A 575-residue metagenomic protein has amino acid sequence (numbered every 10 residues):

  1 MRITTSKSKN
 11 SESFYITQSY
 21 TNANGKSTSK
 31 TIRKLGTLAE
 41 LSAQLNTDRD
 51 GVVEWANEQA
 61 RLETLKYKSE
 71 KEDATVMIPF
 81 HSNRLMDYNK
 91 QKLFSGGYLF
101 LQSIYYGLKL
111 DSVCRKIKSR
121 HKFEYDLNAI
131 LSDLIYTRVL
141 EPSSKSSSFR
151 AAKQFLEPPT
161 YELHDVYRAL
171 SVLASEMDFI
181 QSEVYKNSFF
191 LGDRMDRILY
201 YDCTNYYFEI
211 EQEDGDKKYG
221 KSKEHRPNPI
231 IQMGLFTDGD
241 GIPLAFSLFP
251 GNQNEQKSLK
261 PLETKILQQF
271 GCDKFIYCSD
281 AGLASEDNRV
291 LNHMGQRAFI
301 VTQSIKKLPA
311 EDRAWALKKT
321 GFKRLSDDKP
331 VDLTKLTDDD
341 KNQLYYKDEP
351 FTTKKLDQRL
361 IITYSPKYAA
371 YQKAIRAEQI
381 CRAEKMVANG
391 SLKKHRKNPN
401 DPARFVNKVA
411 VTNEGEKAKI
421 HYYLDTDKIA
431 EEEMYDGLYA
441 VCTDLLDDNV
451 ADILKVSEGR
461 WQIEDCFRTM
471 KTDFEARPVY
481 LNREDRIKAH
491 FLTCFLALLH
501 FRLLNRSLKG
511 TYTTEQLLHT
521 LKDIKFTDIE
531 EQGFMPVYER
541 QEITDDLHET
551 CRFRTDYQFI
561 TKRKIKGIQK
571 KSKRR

Functional and structural regions predicted by a protein language model:
M1-N128: Conserved glycine(s) in the ABC-transporter nucleotide-binding domain "signature"
I3-T5, S11-S13, N24-S27, L108-R575: Anion-binding and metal-coordination hotspots
